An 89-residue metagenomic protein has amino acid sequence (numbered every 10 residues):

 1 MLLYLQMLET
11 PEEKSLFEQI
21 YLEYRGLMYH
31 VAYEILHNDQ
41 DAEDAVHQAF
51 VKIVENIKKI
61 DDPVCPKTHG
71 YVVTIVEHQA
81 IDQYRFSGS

Functional and structural regions predicted by a protein language model:
M1-L27: N-terminal module of bacterial RNA polymerase sigma factors
Y21-D39, E55-K59: Amphipathic, Lys/Arg- and hydrophobic-enriched alpha-helical face
F50: Short alpha-helical N-box/ATP-lid segment at the N-terminus of the HATPase_c
K58-I75: Short, aromatic/basic-enriched loop-to-helix "N-cap" motif that marks the start of an alpha-helix at regulatory
T74-S89: Arg/Lys-rich amphipathic alpha helix in sigma70-family domain 2
